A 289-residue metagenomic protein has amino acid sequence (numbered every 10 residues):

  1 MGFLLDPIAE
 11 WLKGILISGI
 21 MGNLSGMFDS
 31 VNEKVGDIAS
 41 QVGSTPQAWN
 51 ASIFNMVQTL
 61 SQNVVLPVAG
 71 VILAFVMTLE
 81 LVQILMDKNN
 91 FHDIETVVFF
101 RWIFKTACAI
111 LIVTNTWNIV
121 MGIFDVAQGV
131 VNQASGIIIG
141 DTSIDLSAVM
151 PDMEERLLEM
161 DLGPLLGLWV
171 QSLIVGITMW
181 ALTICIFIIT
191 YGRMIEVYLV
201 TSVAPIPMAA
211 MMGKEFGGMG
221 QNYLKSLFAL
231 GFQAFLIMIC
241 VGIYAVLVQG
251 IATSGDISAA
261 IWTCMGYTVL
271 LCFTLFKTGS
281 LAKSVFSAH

Functional and structural regions predicted by a protein language model:
M1, A9-N23, I94-N115, G220-A229: Alpha-helical transmembrane segments and their helix-start/interface "positive-inside/aromatic belt" motifs in integral
M1-I72: Binding/recognition "hotspot" determinant
L16, I20, V31, A107-V203 (+2 more regions): Non-cytosolic segments of integral membrane proteins
V57-L66, R101-F104, L162, G192 (+2 more regions): Alpha-helical membrane-interface segments at transmembrane helix boundaries
G70, A74-M86, I237-A252: Juxtamembrane "helix exit" motif at the C-terminal ends of alpha-helical transmembrane segments in multi-pass membrane
I72-C108, V203-G217: Hydrophobic transmembrane alpha-helix segments characteristic of membrane transport and insertion machinery
M208-K225, A252-T253, S284-V285: Alpha-helical transmembrane segments
S226-M238: Alpha-helical transmembrane segments of multi-pass membrane proteins
